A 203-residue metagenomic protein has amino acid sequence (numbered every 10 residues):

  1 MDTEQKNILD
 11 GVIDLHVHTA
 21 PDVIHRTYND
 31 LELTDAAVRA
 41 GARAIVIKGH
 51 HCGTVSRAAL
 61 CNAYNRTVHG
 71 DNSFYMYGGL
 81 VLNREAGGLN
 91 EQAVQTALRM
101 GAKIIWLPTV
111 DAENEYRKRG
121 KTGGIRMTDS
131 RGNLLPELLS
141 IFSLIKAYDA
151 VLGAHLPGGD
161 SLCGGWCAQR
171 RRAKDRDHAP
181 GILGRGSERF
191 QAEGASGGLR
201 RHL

Functional and structural regions predicted by a protein language model:
M1-F74: An N-terminally biased module of ancient metal coordination in phosphate/nucleic-acid-related enzymes
T3-G11, D71-L89, W106-Y116: Metal-cofactor-binding active-site regions of metalloenzymes
T3-K6, D30-D35, A59-V68, L89-I104 (+3 more regions): Histidine/acidic residue-rich metal-binding segments in metalloenzymes
G11-V17, I45-I47, M76-L80, I105-L107 (+3 more regions): Hydrophobic faces of well-ordered beta-strands that scaffold small-molecule active sites in alpha/beta enzyme cores
L15-N29, Y77-G88, T128-R131: Active-site mouth loops of central-metabolism enzymes
H18-A20, H50-C52, G79-E85, P108-A112 (+2 more regions): Active-site beta-loop-alpha junctions enriched in small/polar residues
G49-G53, L98-G101, I105, T109 (+1 more regions): Structured catalytic-domain cores with a bias toward divalent-metal coordination
A58, L80-R84, E115, T122 (+1 more regions): Generic preference for hydrophobic/aromatic residues in regular secondary structure cores
